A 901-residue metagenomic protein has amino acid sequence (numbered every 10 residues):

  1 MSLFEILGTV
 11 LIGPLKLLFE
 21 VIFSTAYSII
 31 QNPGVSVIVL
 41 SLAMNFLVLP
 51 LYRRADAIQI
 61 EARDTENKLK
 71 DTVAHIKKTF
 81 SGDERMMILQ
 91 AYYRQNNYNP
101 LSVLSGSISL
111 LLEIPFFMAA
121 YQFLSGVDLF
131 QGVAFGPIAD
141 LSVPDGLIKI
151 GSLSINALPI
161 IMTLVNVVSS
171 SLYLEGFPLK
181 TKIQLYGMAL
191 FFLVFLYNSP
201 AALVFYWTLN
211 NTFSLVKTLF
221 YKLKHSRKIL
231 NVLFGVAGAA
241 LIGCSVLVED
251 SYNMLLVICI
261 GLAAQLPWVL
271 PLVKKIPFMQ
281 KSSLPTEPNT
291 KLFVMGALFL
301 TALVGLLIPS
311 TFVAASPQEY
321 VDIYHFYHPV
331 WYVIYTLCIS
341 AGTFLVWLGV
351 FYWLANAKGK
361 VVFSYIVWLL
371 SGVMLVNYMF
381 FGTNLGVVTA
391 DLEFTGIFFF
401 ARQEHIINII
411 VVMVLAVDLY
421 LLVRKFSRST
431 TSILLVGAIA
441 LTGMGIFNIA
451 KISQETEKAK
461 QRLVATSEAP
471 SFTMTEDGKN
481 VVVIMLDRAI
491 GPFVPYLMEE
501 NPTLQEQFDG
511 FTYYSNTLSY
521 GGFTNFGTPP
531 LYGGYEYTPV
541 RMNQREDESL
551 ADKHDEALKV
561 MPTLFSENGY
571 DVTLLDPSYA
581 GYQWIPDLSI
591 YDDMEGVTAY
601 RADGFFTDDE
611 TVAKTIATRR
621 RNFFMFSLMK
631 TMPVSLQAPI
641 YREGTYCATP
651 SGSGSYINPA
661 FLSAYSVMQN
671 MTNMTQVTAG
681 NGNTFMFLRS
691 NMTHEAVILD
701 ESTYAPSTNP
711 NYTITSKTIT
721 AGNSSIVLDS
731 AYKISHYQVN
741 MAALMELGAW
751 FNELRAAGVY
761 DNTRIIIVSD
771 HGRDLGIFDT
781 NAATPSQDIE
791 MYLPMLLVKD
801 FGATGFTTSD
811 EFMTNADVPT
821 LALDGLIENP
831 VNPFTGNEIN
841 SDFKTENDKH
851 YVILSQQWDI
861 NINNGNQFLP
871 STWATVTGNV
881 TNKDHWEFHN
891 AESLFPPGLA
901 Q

Functional and structural regions predicted by a protein language model:
M1-T286: Helix-loop-helix
Q31-N32, G146-T163, Y332-T343, R402-A416: Hydrophobic alpha-helical transmembrane segments
F46-R53, M118, P159-G176, G342-K358 (+1 more regions): Transmembrane alpha-helical segments in integral membrane proteins
I114, I409-M413, D555: Short, amphipathic alpha-helical segments
L284, L292-N408, D418-Q901: Catalytic domains that recognize anionic headgroups
